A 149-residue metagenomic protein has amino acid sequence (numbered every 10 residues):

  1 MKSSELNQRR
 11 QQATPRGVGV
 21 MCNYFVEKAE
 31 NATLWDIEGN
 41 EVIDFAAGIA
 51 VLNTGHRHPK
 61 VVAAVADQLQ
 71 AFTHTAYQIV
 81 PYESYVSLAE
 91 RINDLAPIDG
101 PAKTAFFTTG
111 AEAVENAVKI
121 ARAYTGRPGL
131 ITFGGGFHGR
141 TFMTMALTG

Functional and structural regions predicted by a protein language model:
M1-E30: Active-site-adjacent loop/helix segments that line or gate small-molecule/cofactor pockets in enzymes
S3, E27, N31, H58 (+4 more regions): Generic structural signal for well-ordered, non-membrane alpha-helical segments in soluble metabolic enzymes
R10, T14, L69-T73, N93-A96 (+1 more regions): Structural signal for hydrophobic packing residues in well-ordered secondary-structure cores of soluble enzyme domains
N23-D44: Active-site and channel-lining beta-strand-loop segments that bind or position nucleotide-derived/phosphorylated
G48-I49, N53-V80, S87-A105: Glycine-rich phosphate-binding segment of PLP-dependent enzymes
E90-G149: PLP-dependent aspartate aminotransferase-fold enzymes
